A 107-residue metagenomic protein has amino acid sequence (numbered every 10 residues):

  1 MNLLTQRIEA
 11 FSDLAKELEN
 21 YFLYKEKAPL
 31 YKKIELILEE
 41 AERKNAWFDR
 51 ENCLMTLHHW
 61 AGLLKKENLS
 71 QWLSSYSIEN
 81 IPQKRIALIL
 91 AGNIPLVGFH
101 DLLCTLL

Functional and structural regions predicted by a protein language model:
M1-R85: N-terminal Rossmann-like NAD(P)+-binding subdomain of aldehyde/semialdehyde dehydrogenases
Q71-L107: Conserved small-residue-rich beta-alpha loop and adjacent elements that most often cradle the phosphate/pyrophosphate
